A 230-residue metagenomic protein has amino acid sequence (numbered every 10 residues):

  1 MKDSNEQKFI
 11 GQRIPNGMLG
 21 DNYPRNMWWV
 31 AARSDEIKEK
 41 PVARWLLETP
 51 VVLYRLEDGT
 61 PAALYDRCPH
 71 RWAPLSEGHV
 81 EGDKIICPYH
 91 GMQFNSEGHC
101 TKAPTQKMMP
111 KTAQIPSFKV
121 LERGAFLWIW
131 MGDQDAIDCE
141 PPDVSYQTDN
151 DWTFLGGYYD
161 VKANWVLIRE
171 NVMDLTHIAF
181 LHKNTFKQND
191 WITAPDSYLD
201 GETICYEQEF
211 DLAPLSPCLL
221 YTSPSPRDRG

Functional and structural regions predicted by a protein language model:
K2-Q7, G11, N16-G17, V30-T153: Rieske [2Fe-2S] iron-sulfur-binding domain
N22-R25: Short, basic/aromatic beta-hairpin or loop at an interaction surface
S34, W130-G132, K162-N164, N171 (+1 more regions): Structured loops at beta-to-helix junctions and adjacent beta-edge loops in soluble globular domains
Q134, L175-I178, R229: Phosphate/oxyanion-binding loops and surfaces in catalytic or ligand/nucleic-acid-binding neighborhoods
S145-K187: Hydrophobic ligand-binding cavity/cleft-lining segments
T176-T203, Q208-P214: Basic, tryptophan- and glycine-enriched interaction regions
P217: Flavin (primarily FAD) cofactor-binding/catalytic cores of flavoenzymes
Y221-G230: Single conserved hydrophobic/aromatic residue that forms the stacking wall/gate of nucleotide- or nucleobase-binding
